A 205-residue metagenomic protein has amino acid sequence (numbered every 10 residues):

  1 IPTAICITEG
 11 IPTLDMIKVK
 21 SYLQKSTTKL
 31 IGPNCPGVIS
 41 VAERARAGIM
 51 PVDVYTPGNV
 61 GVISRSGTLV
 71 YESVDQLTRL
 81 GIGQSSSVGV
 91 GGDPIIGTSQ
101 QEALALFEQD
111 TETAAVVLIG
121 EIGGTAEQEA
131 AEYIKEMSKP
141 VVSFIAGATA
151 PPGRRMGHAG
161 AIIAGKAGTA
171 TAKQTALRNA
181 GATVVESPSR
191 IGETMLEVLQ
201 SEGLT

Functional and structural regions predicted by a protein language model:
I1-T205: Catalytic-core regions of core metabolic enzymes, especially those transforming organic acids/acyl-group intermediates
